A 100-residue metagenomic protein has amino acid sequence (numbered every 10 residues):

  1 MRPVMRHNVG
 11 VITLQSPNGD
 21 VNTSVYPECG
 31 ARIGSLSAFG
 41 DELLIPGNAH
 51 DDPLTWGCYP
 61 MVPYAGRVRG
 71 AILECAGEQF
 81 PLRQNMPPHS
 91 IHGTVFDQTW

Functional and structural regions predicted by a protein language model:
M1-W100: Surface-exposed acidic/polar loop and edge beta-strand patches at domain peripheries
